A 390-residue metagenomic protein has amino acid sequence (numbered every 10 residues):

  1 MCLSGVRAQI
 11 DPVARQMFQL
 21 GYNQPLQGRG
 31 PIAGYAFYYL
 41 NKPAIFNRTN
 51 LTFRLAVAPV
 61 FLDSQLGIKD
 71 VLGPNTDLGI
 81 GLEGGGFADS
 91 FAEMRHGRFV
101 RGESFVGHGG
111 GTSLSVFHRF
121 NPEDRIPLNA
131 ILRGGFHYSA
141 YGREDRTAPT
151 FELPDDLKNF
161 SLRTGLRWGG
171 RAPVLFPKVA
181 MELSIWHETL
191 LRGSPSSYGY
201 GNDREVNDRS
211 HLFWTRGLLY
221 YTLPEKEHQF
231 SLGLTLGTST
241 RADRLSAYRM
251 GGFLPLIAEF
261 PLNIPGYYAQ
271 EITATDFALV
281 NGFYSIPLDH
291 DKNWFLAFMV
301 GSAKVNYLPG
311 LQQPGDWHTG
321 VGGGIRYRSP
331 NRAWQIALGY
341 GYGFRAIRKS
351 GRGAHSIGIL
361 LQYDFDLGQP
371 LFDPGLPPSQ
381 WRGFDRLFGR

Functional and structural regions predicted by a protein language model:
S4-A8: Sec/Tat signal peptide C-region and signal peptidase I cleavage site
I10-R15, Q19-L20, N159-P314, A346-G353 (+1 more regions): C-terminal outer-membrane beta-barrel translocator/porin domains of Gram-negative envelope proteins and their
I10-R171, A274, A278-V280, W294-F298 (+3 more regions): Gram-negative/organellar outer-membrane beta-barrel architecture
G21-Y22, N50-L51, P265-Y268, G322: Short structured motifs
P59, L223-E225, Y327-N331: A generic beta-sheet turn/junction motif
F277, D316-G324, A333, A337: Short amphipathic alpha-helical segments
F283, L311, G320-Y327: Short glycine-rich, acidic/polar surface loops and turns
I286, K304, I325-A333, Y342-F344: Short leucine-rich amphipathic alpha-helical surface patches
